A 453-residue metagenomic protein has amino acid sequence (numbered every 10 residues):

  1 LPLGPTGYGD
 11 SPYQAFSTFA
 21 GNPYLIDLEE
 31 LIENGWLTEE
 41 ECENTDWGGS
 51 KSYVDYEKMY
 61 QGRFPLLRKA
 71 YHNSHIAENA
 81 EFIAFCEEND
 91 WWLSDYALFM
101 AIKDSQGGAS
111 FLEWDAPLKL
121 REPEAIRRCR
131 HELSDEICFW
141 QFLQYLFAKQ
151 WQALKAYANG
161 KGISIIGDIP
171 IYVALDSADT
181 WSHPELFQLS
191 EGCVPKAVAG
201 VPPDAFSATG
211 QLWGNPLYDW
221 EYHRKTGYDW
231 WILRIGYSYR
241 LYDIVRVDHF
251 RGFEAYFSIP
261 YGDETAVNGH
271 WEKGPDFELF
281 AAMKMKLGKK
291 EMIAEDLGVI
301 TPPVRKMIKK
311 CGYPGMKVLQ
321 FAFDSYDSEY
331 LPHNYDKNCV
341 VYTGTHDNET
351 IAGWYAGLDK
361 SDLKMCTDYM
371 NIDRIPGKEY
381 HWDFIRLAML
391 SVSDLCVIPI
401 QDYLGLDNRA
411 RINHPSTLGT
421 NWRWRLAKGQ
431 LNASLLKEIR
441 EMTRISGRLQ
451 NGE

Functional and structural regions predicted by a protein language model:
L1-G9, I169-L175, D248-F253, D296-V299 (+1 more regions): Short, solvent-exposed turn/loop segments enriched in Gly/Ser/Thr/Pro and often Arg
L1-P184: Acidic/aromatic-lined carbohydrate-recognition and catalytic surfaces of CAZymes acting on diverse glycans
S11-T38, T180-A205, G269-L279, Y313-F323: Acidic, His- and aromatic-enriched active-site or binding-groove loops in soluble protein domains that engage sugars
W47-E57, H131-Y145, G210-D229, E264-E272 (+2 more regions): The substrate-binding groove and active-site-proximal loops of carbohydrate-active enzymes, especially glycoside
A77, S164-D229, R234-Y237, L241 (+2 more regions): Substrate-binding/active-site clefts of carbohydrate-active enzymes
E81, L186, K290, D296-N408: Conserved alpha/beta catalytic core and glycan-binding cleft of carbohydrate-active enzymes
F99, A158, D168, V247 (+3 more regions): Conserved, mostly hydrophobic/aromatic
F147-G160, K225-Y313: Active-site neighborhood of glycoside hydrolase catalytic domains
